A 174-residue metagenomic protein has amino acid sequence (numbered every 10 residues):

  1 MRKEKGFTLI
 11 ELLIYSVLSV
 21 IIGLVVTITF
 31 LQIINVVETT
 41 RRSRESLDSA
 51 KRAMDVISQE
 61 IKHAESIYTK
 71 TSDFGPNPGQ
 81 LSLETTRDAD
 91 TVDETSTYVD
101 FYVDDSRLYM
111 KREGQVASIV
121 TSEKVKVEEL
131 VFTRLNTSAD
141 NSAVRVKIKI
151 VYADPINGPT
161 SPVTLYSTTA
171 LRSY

Functional and structural regions predicted by a protein language model:
R2-K3, T160: Extreme N-terminus of proteins, especially the signal/transit-peptide cleavage junction and the first residues
K3-K62: Aliphatic-rich helix starts adjacent to a transmembrane/signal segment
E4, S49, G75-P76, N141 (+1 more regions): A generic fold-level signal
I22, T69-K70: Short, hydrophobic secondary-structure boundary micro-motifs
T39-R42, R52, S72, F132 (+1 more regions): Short capping/connector residues at structural and topological boundaries
K70-A139: Type IV pilin-like appendage domain
V116-A117, K124-Y174: Short linear sequence signals and composition-biased patches located at protein termini or domain-edge surfaces
